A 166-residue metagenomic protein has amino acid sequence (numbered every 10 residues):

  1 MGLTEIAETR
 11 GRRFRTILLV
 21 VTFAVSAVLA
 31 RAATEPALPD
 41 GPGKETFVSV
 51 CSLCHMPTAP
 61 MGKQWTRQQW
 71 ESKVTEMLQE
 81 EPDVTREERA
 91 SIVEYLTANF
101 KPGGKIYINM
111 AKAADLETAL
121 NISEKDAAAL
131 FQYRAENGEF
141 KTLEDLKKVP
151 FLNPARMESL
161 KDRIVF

Functional and structural regions predicted by a protein language model:
M1-R13: N-terminal secretory signal peptides that target proteins for export/translocation
T16-V28: Bacterial N-terminal signal peptides
A37-L53: Sequence/structural segment immediately N-terminal to covalent heme-attachment motifs in c-type and related
V48-T58, I92, L96: The canonical Cys-X-X-Cys-His
H55-P57, A119, S123-K141: Amphipathic, charged-and-aliphatic alpha-helical interface segments that function as noncatalytic docking
L78-A98: Short Fe-S-cluster ligation motifs
S91-N99, F151-F166: Alpha-helical interaction/regulatory segments in DNA maintenance proteins
L116-L130, K147-E158: Helix-hairpin-helix
